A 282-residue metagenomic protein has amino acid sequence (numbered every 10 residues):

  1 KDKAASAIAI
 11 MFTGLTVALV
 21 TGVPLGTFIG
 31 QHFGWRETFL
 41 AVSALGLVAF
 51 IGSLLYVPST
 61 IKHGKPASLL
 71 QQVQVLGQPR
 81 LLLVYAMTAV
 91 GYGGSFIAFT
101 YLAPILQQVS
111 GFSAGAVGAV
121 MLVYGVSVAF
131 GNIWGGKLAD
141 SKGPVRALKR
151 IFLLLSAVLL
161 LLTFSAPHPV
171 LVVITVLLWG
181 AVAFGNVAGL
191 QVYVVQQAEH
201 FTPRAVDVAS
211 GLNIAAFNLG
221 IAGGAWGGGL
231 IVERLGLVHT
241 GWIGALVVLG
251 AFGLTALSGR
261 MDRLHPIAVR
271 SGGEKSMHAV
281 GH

Functional and structural regions predicted by a protein language model:
D2-V57, T88, Y101-I105: Helix-loop-helix hairpin linking two adjacent transmembrane segments in secondary transporters
Q31-S43, S113, L230-V248: A membrane-interface helix-boundary motif in multi-pass transporters
Y56-M87, E274-G281: Juxtamembrane intracellular "pre-TM" segments in multi-pass secondary transporters
R80-Y124, A129-N132: Extracytoplasmic gate region of multi-pass secondary transporters
G131-G143, V232: Helix-to-loop junctions at the C-terminal end of transmembrane segments in multipass secondary transporters
V145-L190: C-terminal transmembrane helical hairpin of 12-TM major facilitator-type secondary transporters
G185-F201: Intracellular juxtamembrane helix-capping segments at the cytosolic ends of symmetry-related transmembrane helices
H200-R234: A late C-terminal transmembrane helix in Major Facilitator Superfamily
